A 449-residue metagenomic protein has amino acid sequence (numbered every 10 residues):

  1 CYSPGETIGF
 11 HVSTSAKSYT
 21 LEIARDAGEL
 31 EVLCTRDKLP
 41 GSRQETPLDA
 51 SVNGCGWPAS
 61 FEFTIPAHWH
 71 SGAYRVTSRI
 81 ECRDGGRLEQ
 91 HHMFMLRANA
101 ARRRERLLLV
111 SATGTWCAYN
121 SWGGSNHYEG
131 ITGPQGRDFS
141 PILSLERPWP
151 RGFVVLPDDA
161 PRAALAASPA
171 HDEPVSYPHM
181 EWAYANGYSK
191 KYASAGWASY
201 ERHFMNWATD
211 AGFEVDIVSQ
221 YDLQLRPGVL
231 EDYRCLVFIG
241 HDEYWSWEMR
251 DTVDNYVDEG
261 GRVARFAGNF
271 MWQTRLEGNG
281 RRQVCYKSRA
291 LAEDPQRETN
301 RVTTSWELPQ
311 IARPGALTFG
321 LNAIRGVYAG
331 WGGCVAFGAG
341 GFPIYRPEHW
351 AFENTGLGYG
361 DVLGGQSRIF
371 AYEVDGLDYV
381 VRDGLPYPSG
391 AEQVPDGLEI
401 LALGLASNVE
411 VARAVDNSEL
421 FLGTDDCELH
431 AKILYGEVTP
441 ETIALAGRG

Functional and structural regions predicted by a protein language model:
C1-S18, E22-L30, C34-R83, R87-L96: Ligand-binding face of N-terminal immunoglobulin V-set domains in extracellular IgSF glycoproteins
T7-F10, T20, A73, M93 (+7 more regions): Beta-sheet entry/capping signal
T14-A27, D37-P40, G86-V229: Aromatic-Pro/Gly-enriched surface loop or interdomain linker that acts as a lid/target-recognition segment
L21, C117-N120, S246-W247, T274-R275 (+1 more regions): Short helix/loop capping segments that flank catalytic or ligand/cofactor-binding pockets
P40, E45-C55, E62-T64, H68-H70 (+1 more regions): Helical hinge/lid and interdomain linker segments adjacent to catalytic or ligand-binding clefts that mediate domain
A101, T113-C117, D222-L225, H241-W245 (+3 more regions): Solvent-exposed loop/turn segments at secondary-structure junctions within structured extracellular/periplasmic domains
G123-H127, T252-D254, Q273, E277-R289: Short secondary-structure boundary/capping segments
G280-G449: Glycine-rich, aromatic-lined ligand/substrate-binding cores of catalytic and carbohydrate-binding domains
